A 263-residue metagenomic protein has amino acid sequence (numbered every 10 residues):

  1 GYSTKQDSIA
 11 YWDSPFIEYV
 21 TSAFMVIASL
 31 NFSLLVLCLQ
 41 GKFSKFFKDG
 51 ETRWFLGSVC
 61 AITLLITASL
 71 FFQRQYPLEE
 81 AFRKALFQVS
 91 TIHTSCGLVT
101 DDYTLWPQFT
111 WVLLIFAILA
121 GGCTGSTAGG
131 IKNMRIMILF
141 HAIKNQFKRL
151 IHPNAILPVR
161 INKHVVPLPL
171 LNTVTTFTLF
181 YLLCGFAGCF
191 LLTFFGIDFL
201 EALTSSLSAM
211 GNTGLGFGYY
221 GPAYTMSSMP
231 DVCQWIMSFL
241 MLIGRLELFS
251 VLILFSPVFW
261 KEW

Functional and structural regions predicted by a protein language model:
Y2-W263: Membrane-proximal intracellular helices of multi-pass ion channels
